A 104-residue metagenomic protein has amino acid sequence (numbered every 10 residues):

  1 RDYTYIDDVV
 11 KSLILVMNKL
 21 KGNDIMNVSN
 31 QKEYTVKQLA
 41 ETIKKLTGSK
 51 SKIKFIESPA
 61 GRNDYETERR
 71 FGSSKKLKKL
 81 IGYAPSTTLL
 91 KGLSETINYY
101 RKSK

Functional and structural regions predicted by a protein language model:
R1-K104: C-terminal substrate-binding subdomain of Rossmann-fold SDR/epimerase-dehydratase oxidoreductases
